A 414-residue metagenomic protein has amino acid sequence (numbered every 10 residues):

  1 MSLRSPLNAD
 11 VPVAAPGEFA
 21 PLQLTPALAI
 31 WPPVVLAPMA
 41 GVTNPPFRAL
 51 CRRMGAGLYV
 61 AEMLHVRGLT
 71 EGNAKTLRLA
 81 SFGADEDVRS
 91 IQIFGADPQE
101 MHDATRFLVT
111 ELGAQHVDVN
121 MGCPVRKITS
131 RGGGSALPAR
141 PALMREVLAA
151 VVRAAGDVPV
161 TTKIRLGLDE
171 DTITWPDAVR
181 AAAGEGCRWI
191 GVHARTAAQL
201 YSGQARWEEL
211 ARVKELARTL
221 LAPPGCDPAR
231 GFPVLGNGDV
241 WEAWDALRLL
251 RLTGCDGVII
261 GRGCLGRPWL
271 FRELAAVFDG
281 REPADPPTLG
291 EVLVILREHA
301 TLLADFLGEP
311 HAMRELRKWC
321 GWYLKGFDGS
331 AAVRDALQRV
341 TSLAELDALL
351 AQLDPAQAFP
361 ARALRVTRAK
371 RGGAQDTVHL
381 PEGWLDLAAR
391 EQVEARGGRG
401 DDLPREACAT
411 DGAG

Functional and structural regions predicted by a protein language model:
M1-V35, A40, P45-P46, R153 (+5 more regions): Alpha/beta catalytic cores of nucleotide-metabolism and tRNA/nucleoside-modifying enzymes
L3-L24, L28, M39-Q115: Glycine-rich, positively charged N-terminal anion/phosphate-binding segment
P32-V42, V88-M101, L137, T162-W175: Active-site mouth loops of central-metabolism enzymes
M39-G41, L64-V66, F94-A96, G122-P124 (+4 more regions): Active-site beta-loop-alpha junctions enriched in small/polar residues
Y59-V60, S90-Q92, D118, T161 (+2 more regions): Conserved beta-strand positions in the central sheet of alpha/beta enzyme cores
H102-G133, L137, P141-F232: Alpha/beta enzyme core
